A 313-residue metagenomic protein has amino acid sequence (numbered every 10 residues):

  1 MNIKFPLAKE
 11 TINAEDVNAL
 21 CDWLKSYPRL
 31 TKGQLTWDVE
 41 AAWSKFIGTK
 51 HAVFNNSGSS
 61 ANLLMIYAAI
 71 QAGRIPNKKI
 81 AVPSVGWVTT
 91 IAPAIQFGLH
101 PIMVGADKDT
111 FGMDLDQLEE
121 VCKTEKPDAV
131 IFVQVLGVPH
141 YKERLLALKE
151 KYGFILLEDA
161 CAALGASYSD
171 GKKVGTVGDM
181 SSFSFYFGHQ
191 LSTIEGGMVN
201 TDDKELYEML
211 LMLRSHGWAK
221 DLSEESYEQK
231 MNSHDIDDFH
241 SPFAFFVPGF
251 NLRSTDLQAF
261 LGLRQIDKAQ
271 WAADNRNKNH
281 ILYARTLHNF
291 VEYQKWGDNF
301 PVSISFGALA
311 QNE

Functional and structural regions predicted by a protein language model:
M1-R29, F154, F246: N-terminal "arm"/small-domain region of PLP-dependent enzymes with the aminotransferase-like
E10, Q34-A42, T49-V53, G58 (+5 more regions): PLP-dependent aminotransferase class I/II
L24, S44, A94, L148-K149 (+1 more regions): A generic structural signal for well-ordered alpha-helical segments
K32-K79, P93-I95, M103-G105: Phosphate-binding glycine-rich loop
I70-K151, I155-A160, G165-S167: PLP-dependent aminotransferase-like
K126, G153, G178-D179, V291: Residue-level detector of structured alpha->beta connecting loops
E158-T193, E208, P242-A244: Conserved active-site segment immediately N-terminal to the catalytic lysine that forms the internal aldimine
